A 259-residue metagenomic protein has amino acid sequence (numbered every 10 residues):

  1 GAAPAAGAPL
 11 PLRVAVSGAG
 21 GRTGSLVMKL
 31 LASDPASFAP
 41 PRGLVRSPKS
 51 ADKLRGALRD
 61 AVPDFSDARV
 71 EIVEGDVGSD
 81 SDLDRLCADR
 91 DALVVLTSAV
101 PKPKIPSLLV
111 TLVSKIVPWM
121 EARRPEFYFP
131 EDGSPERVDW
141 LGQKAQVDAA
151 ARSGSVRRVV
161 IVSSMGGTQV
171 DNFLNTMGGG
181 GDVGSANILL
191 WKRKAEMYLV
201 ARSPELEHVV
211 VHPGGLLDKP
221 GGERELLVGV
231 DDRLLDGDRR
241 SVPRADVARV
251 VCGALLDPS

Functional and structural regions predicted by a protein language model:
G1-P9: N-terminal chloroplast transit peptides
G7, G43, P48-S153: NAD(P)H-binding glycine-rich loop region in Rossmannoid oxidoreductase-like domains and their noncatalytic homologs
L10, A36-S37, F65-R69, A88 (+6 more regions): Mature, matrix/stroma-exposed regions of nuclear-encoded mitochondrial and chloroplast proteins
P11-F38, G43: N-terminal Rossmann NAD(P)H-binding glycine-rich loop of SDR-like oxidoreductase domains
R13, D91-A92, R158: Structural motif
A15-R22, V27, P106, G215-S259: Active-site-lining helix/loop region of Rossmann-like oxidoreductase modules
S79, G142, A195, P243-D246: Conserved cofactor-binding/catalytic machinery of classical short-chain dehydrogenase/reductase
A99-D232: Glycine-/Pro-rich loop/turn segments that contact NAD(P) or position catalytic residues in Rossmann-like domains
